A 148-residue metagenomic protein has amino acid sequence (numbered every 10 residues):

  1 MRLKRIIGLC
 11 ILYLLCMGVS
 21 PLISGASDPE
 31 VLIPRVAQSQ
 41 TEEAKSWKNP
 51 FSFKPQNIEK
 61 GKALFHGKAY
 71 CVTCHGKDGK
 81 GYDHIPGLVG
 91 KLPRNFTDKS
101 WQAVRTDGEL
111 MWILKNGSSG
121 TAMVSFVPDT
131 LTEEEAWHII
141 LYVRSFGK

Functional and structural regions predicted by a protein language model:
R2-G8: Bacterial N-terminal signal peptides that target proteins for export
L9-G18: Bacterial N-terminal signal peptides
V19, S24-A26, S39: Boundary at the C-terminal end of the N-terminal hydrophobic targeting segment
S24-L32, R94, I113-F146: Axial heme c-ligation environment in periplasmic c-type cytochrome domains
I33-H66: Electrostatic cytochrome c docking/interface patches
Q56-K77, P86: Sequence/structural segment immediately N-terminal to covalent heme-attachment motifs in c-type and related
E59-A63, V72, R94, G108 (+3 more regions): Solvent-exposed, polar/charged alpha-helical surfaces in well-ordered, non-transmembrane soluble domains, broadly
K77-D107, M111: Gly/Gly-Pro-rich "capping" loops immediately C-terminal to redox-active cysteine motifs in periplasmic/lumenal
